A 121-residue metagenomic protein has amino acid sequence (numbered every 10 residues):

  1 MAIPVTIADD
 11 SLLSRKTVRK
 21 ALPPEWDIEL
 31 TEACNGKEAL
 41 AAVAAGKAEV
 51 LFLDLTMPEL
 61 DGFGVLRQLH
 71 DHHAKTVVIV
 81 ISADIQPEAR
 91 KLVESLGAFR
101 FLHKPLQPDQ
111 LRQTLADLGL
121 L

Functional and structural regions predicted by a protein language model:
L12-T31, L96: Two-component/phosphorelay signaling modules centered on CheY-like receiver
N35-E38, D61-G64: Acidic catalytic/metal-coordinating carboxylates
K47-F52: Active-site beta3 strand of CheY-like receiver
M57: Receiver (REC) domain active-site loop signature in two-component systems and cognate sites in sensor histidine kinases
G64, I85-R100: Alpha4 helix (beta4-alpha4-beta5 surface) of REC/receiver domains from two-component response regulators
L106-L115: C-terminal output helix
